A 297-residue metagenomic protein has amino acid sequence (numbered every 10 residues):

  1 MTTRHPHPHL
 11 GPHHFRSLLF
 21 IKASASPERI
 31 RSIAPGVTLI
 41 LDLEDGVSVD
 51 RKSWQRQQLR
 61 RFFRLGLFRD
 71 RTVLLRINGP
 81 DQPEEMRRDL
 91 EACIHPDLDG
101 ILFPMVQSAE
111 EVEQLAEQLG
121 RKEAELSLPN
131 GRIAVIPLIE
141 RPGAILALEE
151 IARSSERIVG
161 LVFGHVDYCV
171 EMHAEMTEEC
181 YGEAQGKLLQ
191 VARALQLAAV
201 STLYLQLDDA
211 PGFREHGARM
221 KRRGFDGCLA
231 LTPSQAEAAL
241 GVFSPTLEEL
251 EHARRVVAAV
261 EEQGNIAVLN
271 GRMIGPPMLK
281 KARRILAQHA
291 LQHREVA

Functional and structural regions predicted by a protein language model:
M1-A297: Expand to "…catalyze enediolate/carbanion chemistry for C-C bond making/breaking, isomerization, decarboxylation
